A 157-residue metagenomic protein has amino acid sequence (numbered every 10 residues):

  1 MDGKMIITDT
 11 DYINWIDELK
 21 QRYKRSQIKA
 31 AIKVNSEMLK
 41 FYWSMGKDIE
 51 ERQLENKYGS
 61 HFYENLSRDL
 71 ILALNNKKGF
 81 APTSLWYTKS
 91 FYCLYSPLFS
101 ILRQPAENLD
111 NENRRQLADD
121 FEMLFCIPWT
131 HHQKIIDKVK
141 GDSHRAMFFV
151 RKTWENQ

Functional and structural regions predicted by a protein language model:
M1-Q157: Basic, low-complexity intrinsically disordered segments
